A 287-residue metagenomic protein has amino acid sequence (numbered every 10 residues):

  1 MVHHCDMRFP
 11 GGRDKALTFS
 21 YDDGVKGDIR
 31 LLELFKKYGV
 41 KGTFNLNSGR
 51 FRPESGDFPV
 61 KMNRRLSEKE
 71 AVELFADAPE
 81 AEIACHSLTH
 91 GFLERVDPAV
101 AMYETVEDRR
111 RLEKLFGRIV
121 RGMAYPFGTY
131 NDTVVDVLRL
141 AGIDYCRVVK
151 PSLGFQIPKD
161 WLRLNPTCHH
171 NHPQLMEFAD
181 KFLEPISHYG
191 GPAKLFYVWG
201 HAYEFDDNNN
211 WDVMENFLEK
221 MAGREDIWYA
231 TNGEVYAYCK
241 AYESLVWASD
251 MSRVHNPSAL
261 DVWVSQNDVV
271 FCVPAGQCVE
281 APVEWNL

Functional and structural regions predicted by a protein language model:
M1-F9, E113, Y145-G154, Y197-A275 (+1 more regions): C-terminal domain-boundary segment and adjacent tail
M1-G27: Boundary/entry segment of secreted carbohydrate-active catalytic domains
D6, R30-L34, T133-V137, V213 (+1 more regions): A short acidic, amphipathic alpha-helical/loop segment
T18-F19, E82, I227: Hydrophobic "anchor" residues on beta-strands that sit immediately upstream of conserved functional sites
Y21-G24, S87, A202, N232: Active-site metal-binding loops of divalent metal-dependent hydrolases
K36-D144, P151-C168, K194-A202: Metal-dependent polysaccharide deacetylase catalytic core of the NodB/CE4 family, i.e., the active-site-bearing domain
M176-Y189: A short, acidic, amphipathic alpha-helical segment used as a generic capping/interface helix at domain edges
